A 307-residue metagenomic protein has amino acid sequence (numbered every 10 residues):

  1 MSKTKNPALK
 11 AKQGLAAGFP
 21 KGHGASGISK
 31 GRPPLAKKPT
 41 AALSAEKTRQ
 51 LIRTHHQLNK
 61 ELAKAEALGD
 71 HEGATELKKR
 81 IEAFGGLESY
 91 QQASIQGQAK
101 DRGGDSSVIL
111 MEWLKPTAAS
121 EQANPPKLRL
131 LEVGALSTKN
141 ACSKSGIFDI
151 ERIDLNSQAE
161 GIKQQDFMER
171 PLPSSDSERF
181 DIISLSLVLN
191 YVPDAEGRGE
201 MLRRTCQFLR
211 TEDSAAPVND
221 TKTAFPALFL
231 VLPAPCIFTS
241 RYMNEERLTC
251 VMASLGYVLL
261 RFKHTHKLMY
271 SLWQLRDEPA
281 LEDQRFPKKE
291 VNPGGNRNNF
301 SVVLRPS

Functional and structural regions predicted by a protein language model:
M1-L9, S29-K127: Class I SAM-dependent methyltransferase Rossmann-like catalytic core, especially the SAM/SAH-binding loop
S2-A45, R276-S307: SAM/dcSAM-binding transferase cores
L131-G134: Conserved S-adenosyl-L-methionine
N140-F180, P193-E196: Adenosine-cofactor binding site in Rossmann-like domains, unifying the SAM/SAH pocket of S-adenosylmethionine-dependent
S184: A conserved beta-strand element that flanks and buttresses the S-adenosyl-L-methionine
Y191-P217: A short, conserved alpha-helix within the catalytic core of class I
C236-S307: Class I S-adenosyl-L-methionine
